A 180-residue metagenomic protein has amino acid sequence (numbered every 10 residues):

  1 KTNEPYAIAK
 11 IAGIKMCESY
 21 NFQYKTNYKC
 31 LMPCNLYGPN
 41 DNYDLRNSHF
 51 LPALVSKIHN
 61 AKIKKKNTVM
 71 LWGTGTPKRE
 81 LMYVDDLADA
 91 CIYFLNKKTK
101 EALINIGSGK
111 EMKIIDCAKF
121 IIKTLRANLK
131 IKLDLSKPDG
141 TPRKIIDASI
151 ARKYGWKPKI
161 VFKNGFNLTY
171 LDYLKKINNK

Functional and structural regions predicted by a protein language model:
K1-C30, N35-Y37, D41-N47: Catalytic helix-loop patch of NAD(P)-dependent Rossmann-fold dehydrogenases
A12, M16, Y20, F50-L54 (+2 more regions): Hydrophobic alpha-helix immediately C-terminal to the catalytic Tyr-X-X-X-Lys motif of short-chain
R46, F50, K113: Short acidic-hydrophobic sequence patches enriched in Asp/Glu that either
L54, N60-K180: C-terminal substrate-binding subdomain of Rossmann-fold SDR/epimerase-dehydratase oxidoreductases
